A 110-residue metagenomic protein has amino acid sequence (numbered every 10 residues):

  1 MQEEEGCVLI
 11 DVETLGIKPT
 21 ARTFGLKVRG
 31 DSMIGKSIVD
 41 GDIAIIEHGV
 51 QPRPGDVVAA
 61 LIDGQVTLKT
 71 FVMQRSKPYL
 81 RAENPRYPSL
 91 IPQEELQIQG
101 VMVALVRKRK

Functional and structural regions predicted by a protein language model:
M1-V39, V66, M73, K77 (+3 more regions): Short, positionally conserved secondary-structure boundary motifs
M33-S37, E47-Q51, Q93: Short, surface-exposed secondary-structure edge patches
G41-D42, D56: Structural motif
I62-T67, E95-Q97: Short coil-to-beta-strand transition motifs
R81-P92: Low-complexity, intrinsically disordered Gly/Pro/Thr-rich segments
